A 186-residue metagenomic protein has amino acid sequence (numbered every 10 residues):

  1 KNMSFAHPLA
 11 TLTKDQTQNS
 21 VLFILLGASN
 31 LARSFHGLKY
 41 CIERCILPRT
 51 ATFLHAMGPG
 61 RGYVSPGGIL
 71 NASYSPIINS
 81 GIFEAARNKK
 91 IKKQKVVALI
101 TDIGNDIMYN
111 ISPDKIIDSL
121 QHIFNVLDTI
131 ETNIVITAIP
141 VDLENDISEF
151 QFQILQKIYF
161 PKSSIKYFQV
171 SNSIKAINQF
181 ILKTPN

Functional and structural regions predicted by a protein language model:
N2-N19, S34-G37, C41-I46, K115-L127 (+2 more regions): Catalytic phosphate/metal-binding cores of nucleic-acid and nucleotide-processing enzymes, i.e., regions that mediate
F5-Q16, G62-I78, I107-I111, I123 (+2 more regions): Domain-length accessory/inserted modules outside core catalytic folds
Q18-S20, K92-K95, T129-T132: A general structural motif
L22-D118: Conserved SGNH/GDSL esterase-like catalytic core that processes O-acyl groups on lipids and polysaccharides
I24-L25, L99-I100, E131-I139, N186: A structural signal for short, well-ordered beta-strand segments and their strand-loop junctions that often border
I46, Q94, E131, P185-N186: Glycine-centered loop/turn motif at secondary-structure junctions
I134-F152: Short, solvent-exposed beta-strand-terminating loops
D146-N186: Substrate-gating cap/lid alpha-helix
